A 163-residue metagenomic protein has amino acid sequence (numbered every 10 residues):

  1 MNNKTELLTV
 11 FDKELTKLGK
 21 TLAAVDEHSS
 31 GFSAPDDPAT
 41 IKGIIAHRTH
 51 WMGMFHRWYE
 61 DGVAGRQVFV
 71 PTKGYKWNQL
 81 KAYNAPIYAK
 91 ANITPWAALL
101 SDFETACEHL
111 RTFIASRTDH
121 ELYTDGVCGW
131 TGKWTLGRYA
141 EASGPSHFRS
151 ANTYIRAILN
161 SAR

Functional and structural regions predicted by a protein language model:
M1-S29, H50-D61, S146-R149: Alpha-helical bundle segments that constitute or directly flank the non-heme di-iron/ferroxidase center
N2, P35-A39, T94: Residues at secondary-structure transition points
K4-F11, I41, W96-F103, A140-G144 (+1 more regions): Hydrophobic packing residues in well-ordered alpha-helices of helical domains and bundles
L8, G19, K42-I45, T49 (+6 more regions): Non-transmembrane alpha-helical segments in soluble domains of secreted/periplasmic/extracellular proteins
D26-S30, D119-L122: Short, flexible helix-adjacent loops and helix caps
F32-A82, L122-R163: Short, contiguous alpha-helical
Q79-Y123: Acidic/histidine-rich alpha-helical segments that form the ligand environment of transition-metal centers
